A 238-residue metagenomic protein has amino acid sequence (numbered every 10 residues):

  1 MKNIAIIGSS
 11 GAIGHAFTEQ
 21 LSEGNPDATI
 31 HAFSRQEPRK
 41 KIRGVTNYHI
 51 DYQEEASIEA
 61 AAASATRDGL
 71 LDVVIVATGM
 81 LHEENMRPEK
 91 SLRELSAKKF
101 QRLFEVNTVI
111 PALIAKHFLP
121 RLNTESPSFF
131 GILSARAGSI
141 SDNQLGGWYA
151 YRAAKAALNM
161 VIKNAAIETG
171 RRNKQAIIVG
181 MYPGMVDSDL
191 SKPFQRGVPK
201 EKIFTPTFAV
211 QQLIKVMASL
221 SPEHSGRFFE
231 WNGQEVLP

Functional and structural regions predicted by a protein language model:
I7, L70-M86, N107, I132 (+1 more regions): Rossmann-fold scaffold of SDR-type NAD(P)-dependent oxidoreductases
I7-E23: N-terminal Rossmann NAD(P)H-binding glycine-rich loop of SDR-like oxidoreductase domains
T18, R67, E105-S126, I167: Amphipathic alpha-helical dimer-interface segment in Rossmann-like NAD(P)H-dependent oxidoreductases
S22-K41: Conserved glycine-rich Rossmann-like NAD(P)H-binding loop of the short-chain dehydrogenase/reductase
K40-I58: Rossmann-fold cofactor-recognition segment
M80-E84, P88-L103, V109, T124-R172: Catalytic loop of short-chain dehydrogenase/reductase
T169-V186, S225: Conserved Rossmann-fold SDR core element
G180, S188, K192-P238: C-terminal helical subdomain
